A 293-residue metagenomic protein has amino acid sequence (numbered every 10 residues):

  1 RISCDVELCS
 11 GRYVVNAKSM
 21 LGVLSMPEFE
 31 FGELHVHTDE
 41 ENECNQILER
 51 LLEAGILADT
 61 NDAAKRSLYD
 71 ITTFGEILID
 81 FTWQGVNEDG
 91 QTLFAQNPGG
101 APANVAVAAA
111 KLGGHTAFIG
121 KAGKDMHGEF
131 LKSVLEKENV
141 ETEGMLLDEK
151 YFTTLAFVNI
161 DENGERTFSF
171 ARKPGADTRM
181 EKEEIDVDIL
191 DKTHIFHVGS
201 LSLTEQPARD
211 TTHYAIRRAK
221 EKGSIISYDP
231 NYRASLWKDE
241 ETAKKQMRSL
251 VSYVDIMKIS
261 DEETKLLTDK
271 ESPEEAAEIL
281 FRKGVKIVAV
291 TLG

Functional and structural regions predicted by a protein language model:
R1, D5, Y13-F29, E43-I47: Amphipathic alpha-helical interaction surfaces in cytosolic regulatory modules
P27, F31-T60: C-terminal structural segments of small proteins and small subunits
K65-E141, M180: Glycine-rich phosphate/adenosyl-contacting loop at the front of the ribokinase-like
H115-V198: Conserved N-terminal subdomain of the carbohydrate kinase-like
K173, L201, N231-S235, E262 (+1 more regions): Active-site beta-loop-alpha junctions enriched in small/polar residues
K222, L236-G293: Conserved phosphate/ATP/ADP-binding segment of small-molecule kinases
G223-P230: Short beta-strand/loop segments at the ligand-binding rim of alpha/beta enzyme cores
